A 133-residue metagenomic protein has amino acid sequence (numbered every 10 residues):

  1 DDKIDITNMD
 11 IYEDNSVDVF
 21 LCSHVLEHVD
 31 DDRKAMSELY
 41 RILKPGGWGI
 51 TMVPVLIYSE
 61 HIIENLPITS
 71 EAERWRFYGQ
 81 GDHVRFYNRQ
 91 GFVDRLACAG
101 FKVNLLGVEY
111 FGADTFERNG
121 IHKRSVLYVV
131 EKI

Functional and structural regions predicted by a protein language model:
D1-M9, I57: Class I SAM-dependent methyltransferase SAM/SAH-binding core
K3, V25-L26, F86: Alpha-helical architecture
T7-F20: A short acidic, Gly/Pro-enriched loop at the edge of an enzyme's catalytic core that lines a small-molecule cofactor
D18-D30: A short SAM/SAH-binding and catalytic strip from SAM-dependent methyltransferases
D30-Y40, K44, W48-I133: S-adenosyl-L-methionine-dependent methyltransferase catalytic module, highlighting the catalytic core
